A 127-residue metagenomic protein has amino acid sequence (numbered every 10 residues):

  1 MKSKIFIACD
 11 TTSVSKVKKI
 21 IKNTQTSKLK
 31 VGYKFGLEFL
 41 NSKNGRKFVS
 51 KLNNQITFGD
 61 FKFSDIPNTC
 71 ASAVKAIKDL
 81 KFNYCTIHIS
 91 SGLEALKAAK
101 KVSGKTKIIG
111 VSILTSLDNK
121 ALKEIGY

Functional and structural regions predicted by a protein language model:
M1, T24-K28, C85: Intrinsic structural disorder
K2-S3, D65, T69-Y127: Conserved anion-binding
K4-C9, V31-F35, T57-F61, C85-I87 (+1 more regions): Hydrophobic faces of well-ordered beta-strands that scaffold small-molecule active sites in alpha/beta enzyme cores
C9-K47, P67-C70: Conserved alpha/beta-domain cores
V14-V17, V31, V49, I56 (+4 more regions): Extended aliphatic helical segments
I21-K28, R46-N54, A76-D79, A98-G104: Acidic (Asp/Glu)-rich catalytic clusters
K47-A71: Short hydrophobic interaction/assembly module
